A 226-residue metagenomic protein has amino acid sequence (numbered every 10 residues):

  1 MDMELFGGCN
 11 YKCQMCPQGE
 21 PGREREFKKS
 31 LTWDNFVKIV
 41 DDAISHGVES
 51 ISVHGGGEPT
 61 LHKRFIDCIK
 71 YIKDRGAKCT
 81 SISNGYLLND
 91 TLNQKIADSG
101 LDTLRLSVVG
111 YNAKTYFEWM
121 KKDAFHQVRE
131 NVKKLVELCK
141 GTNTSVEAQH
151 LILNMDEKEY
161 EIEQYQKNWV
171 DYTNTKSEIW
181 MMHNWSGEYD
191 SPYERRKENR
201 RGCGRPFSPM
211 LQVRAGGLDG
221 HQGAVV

Functional and structural regions predicted by a protein language model:
M1-T103, E118, H126, E130: Conserved alpha-helical substructure of the radical SAM core
E4, G22-E26, L31-D34, R75-K78 (+1 more regions): Radical SAM enzyme [4Fe-4S]-AdoMet core and its adjacent flexible, acidic and glycine-rich loops/tails across
